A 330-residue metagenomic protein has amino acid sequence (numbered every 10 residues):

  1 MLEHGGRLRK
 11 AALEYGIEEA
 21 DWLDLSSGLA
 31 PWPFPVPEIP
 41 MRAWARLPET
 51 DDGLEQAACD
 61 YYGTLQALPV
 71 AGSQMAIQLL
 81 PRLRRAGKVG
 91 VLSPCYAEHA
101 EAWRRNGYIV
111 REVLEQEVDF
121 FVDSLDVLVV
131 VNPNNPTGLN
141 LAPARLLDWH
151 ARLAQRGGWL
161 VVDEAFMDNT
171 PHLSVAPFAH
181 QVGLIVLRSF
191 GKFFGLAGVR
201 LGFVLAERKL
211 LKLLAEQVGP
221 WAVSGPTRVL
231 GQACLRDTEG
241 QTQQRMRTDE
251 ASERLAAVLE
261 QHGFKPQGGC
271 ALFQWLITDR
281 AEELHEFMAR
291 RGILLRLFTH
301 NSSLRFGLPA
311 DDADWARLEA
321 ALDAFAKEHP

Functional and structural regions predicted by a protein language model:
M1-A57: N-terminal "arm"/small-domain region of PLP-dependent enzymes with the aminotransferase-like
V36, F121, R280-F287, A313-R317: Short, conserved charged micro-motifs
T64-V89, G202: Conserved beta-loop-alpha segment that forms the PLP phosphate-binding cup at the N-terminus of a helix
R82-R104, I109-E112, Q116-E117: Conserved PLP-anchoring active-site segment centered on the Schiff-base-forming lysine
R111-T170: Active-site phosphate-binding strand-loop segment of PLP-dependent enzymes
A142-A144, R290, H300-P330: PLP-dependent enzyme catalytic core of the Aspartate aminotransferase-like
G183-P266: PLP-dependent aminotransferase class I/II
L259-R291, L308: Conserved PLP-binding catalytic core of the aspartate aminotransferase-like
